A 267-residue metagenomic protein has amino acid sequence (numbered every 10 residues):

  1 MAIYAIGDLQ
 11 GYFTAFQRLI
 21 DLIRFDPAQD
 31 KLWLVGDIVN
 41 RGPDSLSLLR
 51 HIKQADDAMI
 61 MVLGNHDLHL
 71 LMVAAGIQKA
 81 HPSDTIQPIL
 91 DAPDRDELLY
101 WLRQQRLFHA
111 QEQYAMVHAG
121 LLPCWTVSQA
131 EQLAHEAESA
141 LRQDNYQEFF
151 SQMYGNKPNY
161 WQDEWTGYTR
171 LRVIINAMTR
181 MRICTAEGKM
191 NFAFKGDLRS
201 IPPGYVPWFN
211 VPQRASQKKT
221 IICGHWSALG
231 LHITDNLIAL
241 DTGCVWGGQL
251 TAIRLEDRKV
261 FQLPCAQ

Functional and structural regions predicted by a protein language model:
M1-A55, L68: N-terminal active-site segment of His-dependent metallophosphoesterases
A2-A5, R18-D21, A55, H69 (+7 more regions): Hydrophobic N-terminal alpha-helices or hydrophobic patches in metabolic proteins across all domains of life
A2-Q10, Y114-G120, A239-L240: Active-site-proximal beta-strand elements of phosphoester/diester hydrolases
A5, L34, M61-V62, A115 (+2 more regions): Residue-level marker for buried hydrophobic side chains located in beta-strands that build the well-ordered beta-sheet
D8, D37, G64-N65, L102 (+4 more regions): Divalent metal-coordination and catalytic microenvironments
Q10-F13, N40-G42, H66-M72, H109 (+3 more regions): Active-site environment of divalent metal-dependent phosphoester hydrolases
L46-L49, Q54-G167: Active-site neighborhood of divalent metal-dependent phosphoester bond hydrolases
E131-Q267: Acidic, His/Gly-rich catalytic cores of divalent-metal-dependent hydrolytic chemistry
